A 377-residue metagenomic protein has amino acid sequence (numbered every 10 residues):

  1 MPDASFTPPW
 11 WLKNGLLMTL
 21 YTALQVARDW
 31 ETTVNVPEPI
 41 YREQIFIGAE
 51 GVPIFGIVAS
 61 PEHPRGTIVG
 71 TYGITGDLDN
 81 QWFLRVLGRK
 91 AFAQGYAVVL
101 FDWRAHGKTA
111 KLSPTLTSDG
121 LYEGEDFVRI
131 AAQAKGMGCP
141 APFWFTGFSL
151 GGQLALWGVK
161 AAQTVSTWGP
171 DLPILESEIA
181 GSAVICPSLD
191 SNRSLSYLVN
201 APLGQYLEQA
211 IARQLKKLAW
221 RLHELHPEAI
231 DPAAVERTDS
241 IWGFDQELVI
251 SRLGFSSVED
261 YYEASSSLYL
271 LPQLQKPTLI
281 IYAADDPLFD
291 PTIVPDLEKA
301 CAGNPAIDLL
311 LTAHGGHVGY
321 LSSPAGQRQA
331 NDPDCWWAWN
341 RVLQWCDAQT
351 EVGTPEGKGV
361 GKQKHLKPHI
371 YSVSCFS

Functional and structural regions predicted by a protein language model:
V26-S60: N-terminal cap/lid segment of alpha/beta-hydrolase-fold proteins
P61-Q94, V99-D102: Short, surface-exposed "cap/lid" segments of acyl-processing enzymes
T117-M137: Alpha/beta-hydrolase active-site loop
G136, W144-R252: Alpha/beta-hydrolase-fold enzymes
S267, K276, D290-E298: Short alpha-helix in the alpha/beta-hydrolase fold that links the catalytic acid
L274, I280-Y282: Short beta-strand/loop motif that positions the catalytic acidic residue of the alpha/beta-hydrolase fold
D285-F289: Acidic catalytic loop of the alpha/beta-hydrolase fold
G315-P333: Catalytic histidine-centered segment of alpha/beta-hydrolase-like enzymes
